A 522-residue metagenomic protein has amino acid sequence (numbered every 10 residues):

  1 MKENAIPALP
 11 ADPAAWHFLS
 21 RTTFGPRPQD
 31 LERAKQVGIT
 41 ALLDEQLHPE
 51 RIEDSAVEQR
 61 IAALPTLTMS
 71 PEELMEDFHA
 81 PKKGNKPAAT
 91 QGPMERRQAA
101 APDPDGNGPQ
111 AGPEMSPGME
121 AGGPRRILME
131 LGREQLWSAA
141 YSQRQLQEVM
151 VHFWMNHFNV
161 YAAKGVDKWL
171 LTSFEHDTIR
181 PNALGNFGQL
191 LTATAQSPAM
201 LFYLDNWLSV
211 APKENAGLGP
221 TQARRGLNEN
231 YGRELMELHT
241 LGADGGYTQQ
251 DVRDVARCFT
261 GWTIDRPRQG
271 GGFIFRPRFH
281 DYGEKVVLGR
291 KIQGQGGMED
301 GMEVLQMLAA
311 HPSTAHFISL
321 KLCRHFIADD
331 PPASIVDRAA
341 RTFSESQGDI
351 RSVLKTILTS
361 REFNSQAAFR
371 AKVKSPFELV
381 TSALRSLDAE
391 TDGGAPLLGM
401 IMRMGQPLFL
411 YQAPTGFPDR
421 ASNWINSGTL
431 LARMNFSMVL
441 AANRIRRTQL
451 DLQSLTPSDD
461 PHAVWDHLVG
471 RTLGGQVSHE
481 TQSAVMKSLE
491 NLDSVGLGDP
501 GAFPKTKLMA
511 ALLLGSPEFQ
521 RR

Functional and structural regions predicted by a protein language model:
K2-A11, W16-E32, E45, P49 (+5 more regions): Flexible, low-complexity segments enriched for small/polar residues
D12-T22, R125-R126, A223-N230, R276-H280 (+1 more regions): Short, compositionally biased low-complexity segments
T22, S138-A139, H157, Y161 (+7 more regions): Alpha-helix C-capping/helix-to-loop hinge sites
P28-R180, W207, K213-A216: N-terminal accessory alpha/beta regions
M94-A121, L131-G132, D167-R403, Q520-R521: Active-site substrate-binding loop specific to GH73 endo-beta-N-acetylglucosaminidase modules in bacterial autolysins
